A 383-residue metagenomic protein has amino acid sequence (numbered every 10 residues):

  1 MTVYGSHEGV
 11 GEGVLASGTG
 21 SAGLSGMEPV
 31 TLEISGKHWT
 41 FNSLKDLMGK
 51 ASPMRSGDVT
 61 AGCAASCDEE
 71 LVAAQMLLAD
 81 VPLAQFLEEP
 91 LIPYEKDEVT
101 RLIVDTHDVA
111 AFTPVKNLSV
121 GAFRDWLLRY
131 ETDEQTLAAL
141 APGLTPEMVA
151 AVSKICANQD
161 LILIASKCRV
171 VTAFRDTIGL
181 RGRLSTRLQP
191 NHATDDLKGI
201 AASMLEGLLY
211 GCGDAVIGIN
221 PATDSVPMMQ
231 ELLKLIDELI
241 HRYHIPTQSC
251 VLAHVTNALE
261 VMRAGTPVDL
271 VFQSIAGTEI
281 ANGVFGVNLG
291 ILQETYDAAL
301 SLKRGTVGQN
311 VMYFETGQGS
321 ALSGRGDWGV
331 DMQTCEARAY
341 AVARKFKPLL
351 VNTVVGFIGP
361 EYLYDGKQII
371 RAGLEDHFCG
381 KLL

Functional and structural regions predicted by a protein language model:
Y4-G5, L15-G18: Mature N-terminal, pre-catalytic/accessory segment of carbohydrate-active enzymes
G20, L24-A201, L209, V216-L383: Anaerobic metallocofactor- and corrinoid-dependent redox/one-carbon enzyme cores, especially those from methanogenesis
